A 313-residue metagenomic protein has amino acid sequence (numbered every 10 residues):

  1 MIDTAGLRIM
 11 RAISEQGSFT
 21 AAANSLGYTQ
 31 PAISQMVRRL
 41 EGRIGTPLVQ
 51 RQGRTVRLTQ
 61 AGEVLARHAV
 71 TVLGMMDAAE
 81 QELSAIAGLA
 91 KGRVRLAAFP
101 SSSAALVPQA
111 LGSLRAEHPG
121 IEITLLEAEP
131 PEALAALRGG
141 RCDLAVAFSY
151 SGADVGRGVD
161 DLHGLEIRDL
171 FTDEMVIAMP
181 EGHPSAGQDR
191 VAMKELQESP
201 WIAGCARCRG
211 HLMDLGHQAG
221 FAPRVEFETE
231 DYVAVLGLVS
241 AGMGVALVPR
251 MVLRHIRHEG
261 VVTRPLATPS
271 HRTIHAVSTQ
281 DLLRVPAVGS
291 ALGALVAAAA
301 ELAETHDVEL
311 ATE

Functional and structural regions predicted by a protein language model:
A12-G27: Short helix-boundary/capping micro-motifs
E41-Q60: A short LG(V/I)-centered, amphipathic sequence patch enriched for acidic residue(s) preceding the LG motif
K91-G156, T229: Central regulatory/effector-binding core of bacterial HTH transcription factors
L106, V261-D307, A311-E313: A late-sequence structural motif
E129-L134, R138-C142, F148, R207-V262: Hydrophobic hinge/microswitch elements
F148, M179, S185-D189, E198-A219 (+2 more regions): Secondary-structure junction motif
G156, D160-R168, D173, V233-L283: Beta-alpha-beta core module
V159-W201: Flexible hinge/capping segments at coil-to-helix
